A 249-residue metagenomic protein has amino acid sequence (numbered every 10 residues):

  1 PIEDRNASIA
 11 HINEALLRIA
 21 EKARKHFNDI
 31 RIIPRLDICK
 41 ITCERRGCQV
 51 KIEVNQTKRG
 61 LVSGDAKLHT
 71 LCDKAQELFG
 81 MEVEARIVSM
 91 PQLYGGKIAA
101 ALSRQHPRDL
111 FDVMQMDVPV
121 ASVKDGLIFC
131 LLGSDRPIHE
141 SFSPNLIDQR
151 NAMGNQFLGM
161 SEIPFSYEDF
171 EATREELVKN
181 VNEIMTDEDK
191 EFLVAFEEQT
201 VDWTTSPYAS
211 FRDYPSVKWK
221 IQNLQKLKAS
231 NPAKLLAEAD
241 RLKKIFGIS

Functional and structural regions predicted by a protein language model:
I2-S249: Structured mid-to-C-terminal alpha-helical surface segments
